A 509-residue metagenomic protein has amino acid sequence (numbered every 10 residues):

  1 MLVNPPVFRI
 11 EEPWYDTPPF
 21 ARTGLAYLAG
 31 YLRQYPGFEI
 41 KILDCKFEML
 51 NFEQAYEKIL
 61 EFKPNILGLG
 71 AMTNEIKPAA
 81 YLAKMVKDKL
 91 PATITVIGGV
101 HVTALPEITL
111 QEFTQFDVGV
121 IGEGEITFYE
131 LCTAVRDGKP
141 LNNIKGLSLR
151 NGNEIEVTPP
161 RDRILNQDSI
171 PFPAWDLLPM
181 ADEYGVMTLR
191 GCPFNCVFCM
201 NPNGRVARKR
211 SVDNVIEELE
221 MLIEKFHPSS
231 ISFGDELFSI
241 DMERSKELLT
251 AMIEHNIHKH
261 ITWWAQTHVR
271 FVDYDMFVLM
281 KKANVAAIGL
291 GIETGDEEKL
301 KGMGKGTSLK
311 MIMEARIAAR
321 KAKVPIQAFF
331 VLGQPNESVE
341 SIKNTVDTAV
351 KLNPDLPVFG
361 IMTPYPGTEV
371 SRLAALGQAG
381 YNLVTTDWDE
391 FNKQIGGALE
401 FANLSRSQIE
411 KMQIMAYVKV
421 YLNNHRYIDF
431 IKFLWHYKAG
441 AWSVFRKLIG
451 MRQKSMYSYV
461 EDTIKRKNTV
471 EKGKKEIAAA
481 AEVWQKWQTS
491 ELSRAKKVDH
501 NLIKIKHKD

Functional and structural regions predicted by a protein language model:
M1, P6-W14, I144, S148-T188: N-terminal [4Fe-4S]-dependent radical SAM core
M1-L2, W14, G37, Y56 (+3 more regions): Radical SAM enzyme core and accessory elements
R9-E12, P106, F194, D241-E243 (+5 more regions): Flexible glycine/acidic-rich beta-alpha junction loops that bind and position SAM and/or redox cofactors in anaerobic
E11-L25: Glycine- and acidic-residue-enriched helix-capping/strand-helix junction motifs
F20, D168-L332, D347: Radical SAM [4Fe-4S] cluster-binding motif and immediate context
Y31, Y35, E39-P160, G360-G367: Glycine-rich beta-alpha loop elements in corrinoid/cobalamin-binding modules across cobalamin-dependent enzymes
K63-L67, P228, P354: Proline-aspartate-enriched helix->loop->beta-strand connector
P106-E112, M276, N336-K351: Catalytic cores of alpha/beta
